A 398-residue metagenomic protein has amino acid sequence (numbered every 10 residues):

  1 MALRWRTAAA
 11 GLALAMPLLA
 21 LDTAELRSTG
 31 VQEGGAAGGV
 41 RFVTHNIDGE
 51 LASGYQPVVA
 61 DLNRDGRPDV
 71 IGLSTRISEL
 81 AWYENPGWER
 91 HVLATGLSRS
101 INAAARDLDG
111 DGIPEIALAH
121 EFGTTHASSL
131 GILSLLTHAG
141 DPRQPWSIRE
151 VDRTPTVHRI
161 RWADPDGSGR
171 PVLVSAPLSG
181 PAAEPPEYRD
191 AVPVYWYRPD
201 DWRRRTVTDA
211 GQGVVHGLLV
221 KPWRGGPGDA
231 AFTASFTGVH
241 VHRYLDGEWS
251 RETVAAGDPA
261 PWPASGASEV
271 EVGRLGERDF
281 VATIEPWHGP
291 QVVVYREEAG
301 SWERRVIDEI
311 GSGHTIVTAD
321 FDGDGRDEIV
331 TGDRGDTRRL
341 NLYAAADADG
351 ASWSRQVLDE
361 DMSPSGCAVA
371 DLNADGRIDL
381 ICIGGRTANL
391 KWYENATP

Functional and structural regions predicted by a protein language model:
M1, A15-M16, M362: Detector for methionine-enriched segments
M1-A10: Bacterial N-terminal signal peptides that target proteins for export
A9-A20: Bacterial N-terminal signal peptides
A20-P398: Beta-propeller-forming repeat regions
